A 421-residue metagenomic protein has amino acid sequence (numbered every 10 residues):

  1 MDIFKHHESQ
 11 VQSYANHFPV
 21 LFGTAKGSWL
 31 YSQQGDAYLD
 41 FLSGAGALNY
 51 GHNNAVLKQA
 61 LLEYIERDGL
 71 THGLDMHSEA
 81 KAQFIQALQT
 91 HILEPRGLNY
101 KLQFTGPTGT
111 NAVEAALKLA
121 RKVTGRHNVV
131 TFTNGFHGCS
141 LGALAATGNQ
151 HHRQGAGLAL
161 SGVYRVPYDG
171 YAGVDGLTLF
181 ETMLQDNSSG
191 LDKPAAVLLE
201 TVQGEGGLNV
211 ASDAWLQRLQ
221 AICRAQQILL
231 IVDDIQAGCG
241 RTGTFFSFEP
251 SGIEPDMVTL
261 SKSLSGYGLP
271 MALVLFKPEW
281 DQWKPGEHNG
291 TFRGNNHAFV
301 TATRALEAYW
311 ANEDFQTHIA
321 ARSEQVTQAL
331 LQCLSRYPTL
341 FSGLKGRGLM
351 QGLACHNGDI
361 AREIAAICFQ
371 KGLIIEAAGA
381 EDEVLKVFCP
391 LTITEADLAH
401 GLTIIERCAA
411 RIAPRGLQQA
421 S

Functional and structural regions predicted by a protein language model:
M1-S421: Conserved N-terminal phosphate-binding loop of PLP-dependent enzymes in the Aspartate aminotransferase
